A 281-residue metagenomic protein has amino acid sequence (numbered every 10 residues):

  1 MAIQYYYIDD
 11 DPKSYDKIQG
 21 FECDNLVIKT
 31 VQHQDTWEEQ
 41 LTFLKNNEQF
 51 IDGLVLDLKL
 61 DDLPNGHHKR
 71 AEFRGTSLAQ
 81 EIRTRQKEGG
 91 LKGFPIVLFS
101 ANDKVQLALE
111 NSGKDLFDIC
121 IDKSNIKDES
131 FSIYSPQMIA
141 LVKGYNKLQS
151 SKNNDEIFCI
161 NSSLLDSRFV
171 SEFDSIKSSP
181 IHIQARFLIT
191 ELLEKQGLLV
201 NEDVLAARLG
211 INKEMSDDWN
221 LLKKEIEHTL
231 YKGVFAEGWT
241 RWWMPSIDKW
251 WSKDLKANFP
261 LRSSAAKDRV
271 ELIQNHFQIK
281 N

Functional and structural regions predicted by a protein language model:
M1-E22: Conserved acidic segment of CheY-like receiver
D11, G93-Q106, S124-I126: Short beta-alpha junction loops
S14-Q19, L41-T42, L63-A71, V105-G113 (+1 more regions): A short acidic (Asp/Glu
V31-G53: Acidic, metal-coordinating helix/loop segments flanking the phosphotransfer/catalytic sites of two-component signaling
Q40, I51-G93, A101: Conserved phosphotransfer microenvironments
N111-S124: As written
E129-D254: Charge-rich interaction segments
L261-N281: Charge-biased C-terminal accessory regions appended to nucleic-acid-, cytoskeletal NTPase
